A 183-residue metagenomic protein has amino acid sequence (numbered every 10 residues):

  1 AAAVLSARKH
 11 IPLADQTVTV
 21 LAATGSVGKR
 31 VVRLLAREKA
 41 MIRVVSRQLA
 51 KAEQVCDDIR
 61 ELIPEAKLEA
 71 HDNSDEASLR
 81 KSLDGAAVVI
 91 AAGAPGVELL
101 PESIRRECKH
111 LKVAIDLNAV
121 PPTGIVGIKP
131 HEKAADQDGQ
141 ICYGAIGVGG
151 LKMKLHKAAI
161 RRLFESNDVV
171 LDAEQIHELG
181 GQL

Functional and structural regions predicted by a protein language model:
A1, A50-A52, V120-T123: Short gly/pro/ser/thr-enriched loop/turn and capping motifs at secondary-structure boundaries
A1, V20, G147-V148: Active-site nucleophile and cofactor-binding loops and adjacent substrate-binding regions of central metabolic enzymes
A1-A7: A glycine-rich, Thr/Ser-enriched phosphate-binding loop motif common to dinucleotide/cofactor-binding enzymes
K9-V88: Glycine-rich phosphate/diphosphate-binding loop of Rossmann-like nucleotide-binding domains
Q54, L99-L100, L151: Residues that form or flank phosphate/diphosphate-binding pockets in enzymes that use nucleotide phosphates
L68-Y143: Rossmann-like adenosine-cofactor binding region
V120-L183: Adenosine-phosphate binding glycine-rich loop
